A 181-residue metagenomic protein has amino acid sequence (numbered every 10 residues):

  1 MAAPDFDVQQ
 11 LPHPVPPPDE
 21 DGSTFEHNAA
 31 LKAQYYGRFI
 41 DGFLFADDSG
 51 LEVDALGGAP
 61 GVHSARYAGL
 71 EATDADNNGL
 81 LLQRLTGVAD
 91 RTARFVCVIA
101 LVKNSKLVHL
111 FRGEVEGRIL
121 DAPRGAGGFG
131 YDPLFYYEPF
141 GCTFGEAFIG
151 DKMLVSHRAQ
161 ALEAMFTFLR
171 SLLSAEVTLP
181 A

Functional and structural regions predicted by a protein language model:
M1-A181: Anionic-ligand binding patches
